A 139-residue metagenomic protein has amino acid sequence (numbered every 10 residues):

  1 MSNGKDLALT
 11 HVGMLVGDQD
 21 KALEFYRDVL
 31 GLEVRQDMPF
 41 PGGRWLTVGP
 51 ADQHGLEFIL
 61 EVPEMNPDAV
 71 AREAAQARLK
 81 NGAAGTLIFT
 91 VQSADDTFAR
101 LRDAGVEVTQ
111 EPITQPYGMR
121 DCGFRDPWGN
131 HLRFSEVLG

Functional and structural regions predicted by a protein language model:
M1-H11, E33-R125, S135-G139: Vicinal oxygen chelate
L15, L23, V137: Alpha-helical and His/Cys-centered functional microenvironments
L15-Q19, P116: Conserved beta-strand-loop-alpha-helix junction that forms the acyl-donor binding cleft
Q19-D20, A94: Generic non-transmembrane alpha-helix signal with a bias for helix starts/N-cap capping motifs
A22-R27, L101, D126-G129: Conserved active-site tyrosine of GNAT-family acetyltransferases
